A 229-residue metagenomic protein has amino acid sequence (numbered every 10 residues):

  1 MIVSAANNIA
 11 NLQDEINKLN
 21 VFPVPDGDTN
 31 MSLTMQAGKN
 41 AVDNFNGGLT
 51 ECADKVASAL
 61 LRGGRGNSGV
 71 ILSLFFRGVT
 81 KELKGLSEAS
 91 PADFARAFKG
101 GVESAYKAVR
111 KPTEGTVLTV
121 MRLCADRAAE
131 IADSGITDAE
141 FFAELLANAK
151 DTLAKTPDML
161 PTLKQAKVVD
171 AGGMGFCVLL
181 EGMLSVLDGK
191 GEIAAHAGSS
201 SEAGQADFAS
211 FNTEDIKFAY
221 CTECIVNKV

Functional and structural regions predicted by a protein language model:
M1-V229: N-terminal loops that bind phosphate or other acidic moieties and the adjacent beta-alpha structural core
